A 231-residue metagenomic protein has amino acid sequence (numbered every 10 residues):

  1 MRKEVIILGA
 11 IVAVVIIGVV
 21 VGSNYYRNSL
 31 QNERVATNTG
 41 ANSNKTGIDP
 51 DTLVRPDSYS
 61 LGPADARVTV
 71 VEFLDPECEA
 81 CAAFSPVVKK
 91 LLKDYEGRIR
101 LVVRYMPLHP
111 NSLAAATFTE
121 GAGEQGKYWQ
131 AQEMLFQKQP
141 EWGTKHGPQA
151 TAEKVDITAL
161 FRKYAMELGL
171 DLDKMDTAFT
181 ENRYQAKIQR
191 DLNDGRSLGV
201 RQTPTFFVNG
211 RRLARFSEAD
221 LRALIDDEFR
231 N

Functional and structural regions predicted by a protein language model:
M1-S29, V35, E153, A159-N231: C-terminal cap of thioredoxin/glutaredoxin-like
L30-V54: N-terminal, intrinsically disordered, polar/charged segments of Gram-positive cell-envelope systems that serve as
I48-D49, E79, R183-Y184: Short, flexible loop segments at the rims of nucleotide/cofactor-binding pockets, characterized by
P50-V68, K93: A short beta-strand-turn-helix
T52-L53, A83, K187: Short secondary-structure boundary/capping elements
R55-Y59, V87-K89, L192-D194: A generic local structural motif
G62, V71, A214: Residue-level detector of conserved, well-ordered beta-strand and adjacent loop positions that form binding/recognition
A66, V71-E77, A82-M166, R196-R201 (+2 more regions): Structural alpha/beta surface segment adjacent to cysteine/selenocysteine redox centers across thiol/disulfide enzymes
